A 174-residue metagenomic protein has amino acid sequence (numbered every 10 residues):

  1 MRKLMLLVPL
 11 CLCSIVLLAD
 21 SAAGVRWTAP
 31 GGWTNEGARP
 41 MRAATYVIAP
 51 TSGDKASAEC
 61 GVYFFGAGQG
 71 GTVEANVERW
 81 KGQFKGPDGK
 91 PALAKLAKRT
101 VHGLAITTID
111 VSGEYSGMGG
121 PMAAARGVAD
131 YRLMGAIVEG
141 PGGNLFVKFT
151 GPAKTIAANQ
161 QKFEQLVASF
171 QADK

Functional and structural regions predicted by a protein language model:
M1-L4: Positively charged n-region of N-terminal signal peptides that target proteins for export
L7-V16: Bacterial N-terminal signal peptides
L18-G24: Boundary at the C-terminal end of the N-terminal hydrophobic targeting segment
G24, A67-A75, V128, A153-E164: Soluble non-cytosolic domains of exported or imported proteins
W27, G31-W33, P141-K174: Surface-exposed amphipathic alpha-helical segments
T28-P87: Secretory pathway targeting signatures of secreted, lumenal, and periplasmic proteins
G31, M41-T45, V77-V138: Signature of long, low-cysteine stretches enriched in small and polar/charged residues
T51, F65-A67, S112-S116, G142 (+1 more regions): Solvent-exposed coil/turn segments that connect beta secondary-structure elements in extracytoplasmic/periplasmic
